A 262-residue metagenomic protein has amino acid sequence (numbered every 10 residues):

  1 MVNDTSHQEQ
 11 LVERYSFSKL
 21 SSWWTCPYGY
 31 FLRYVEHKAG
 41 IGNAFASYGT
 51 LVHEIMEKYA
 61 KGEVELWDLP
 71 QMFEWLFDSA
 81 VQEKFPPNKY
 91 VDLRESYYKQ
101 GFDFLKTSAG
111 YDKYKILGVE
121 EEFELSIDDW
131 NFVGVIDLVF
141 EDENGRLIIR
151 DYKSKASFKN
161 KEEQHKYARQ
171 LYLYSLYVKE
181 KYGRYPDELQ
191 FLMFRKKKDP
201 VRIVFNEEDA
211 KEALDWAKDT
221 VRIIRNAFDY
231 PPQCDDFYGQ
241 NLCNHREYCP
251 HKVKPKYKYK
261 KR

Functional and structural regions predicted by a protein language model:
M1-R262: RecB-family 4Fe-4S metal-dependent nuclease core
